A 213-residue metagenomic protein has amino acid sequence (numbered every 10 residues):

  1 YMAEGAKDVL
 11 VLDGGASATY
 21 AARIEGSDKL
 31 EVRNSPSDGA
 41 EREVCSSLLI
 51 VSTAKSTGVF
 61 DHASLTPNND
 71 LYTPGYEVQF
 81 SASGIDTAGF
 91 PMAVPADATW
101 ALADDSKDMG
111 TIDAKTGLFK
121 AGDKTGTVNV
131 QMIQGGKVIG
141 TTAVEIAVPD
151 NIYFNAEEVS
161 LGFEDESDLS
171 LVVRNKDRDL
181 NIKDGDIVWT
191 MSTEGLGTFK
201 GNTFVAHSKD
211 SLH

Functional and structural regions predicted by a protein language model:
Y1-A6, V11, S17-V59, T66: Conserved, well-ordered active-site substructure
A18, A98-W100, I187-W189: Short beta-strand elements bearing conserved aromatic residues within extracellular beta-rich modules
G58-P67, D150-E157, G197-F199: Proline-enriched interdomain boundary motifs that mark the N-terminal boundary and often initiate the first structured
D70-Y76, V159-D165: Short, solvent-exposed loop/linker segments at the N-terminal edge of repeated beta-sheet extracellular domains
Y76-F90, V130, D165-D179: Beta-strand-rich structural segments
A101-L118, N155-E157, I182, T190-H207: Low-complexity "stalk/linker" and mucin-like segments enriched in Ser/Thr/Pro/Ala/Gly
T125-G136, L212-H213: A short beta-strand micro-motif common to beta-rich folds, especially ectodomain repeats
V138-I146: Edge beta-strands of extracellular beta-sandwich domains
